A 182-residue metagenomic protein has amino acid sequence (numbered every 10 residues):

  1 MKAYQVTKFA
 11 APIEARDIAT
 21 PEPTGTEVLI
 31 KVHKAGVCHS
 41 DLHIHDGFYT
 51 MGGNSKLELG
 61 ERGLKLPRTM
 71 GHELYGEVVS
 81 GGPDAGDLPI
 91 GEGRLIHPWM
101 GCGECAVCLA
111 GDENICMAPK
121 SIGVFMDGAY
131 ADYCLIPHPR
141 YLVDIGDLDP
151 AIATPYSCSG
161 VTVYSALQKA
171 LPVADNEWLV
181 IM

Functional and structural regions predicted by a protein language model:
K2, E27-L29, E177-W178: Residues that mark the start of a beta-strand
A10-A15, H39-S40: Short N-terminal binding/cap micro-motifs at the start of the first secondary-structure element
E14, T24, I90, A129-Y130 (+1 more regions): A generic structural signal for well-ordered coil/turn residues at beta-strand boundaries that shape enzyme active-site
P21-A35, T50-A106, G146-L148: Glycine-rich beta-strand-centered segment in the early N-terminal region that forms part of a ligand/cofactor-binding
H43-T50: Short Gly/aromatic-enriched secondary-structure transition segments
E58-H72, M100-M182: NAD(P)H dinucleotide-binding glycine-rich loop of Rossmann-like/cofactor-binding domains, especially the beta1-alpha1
